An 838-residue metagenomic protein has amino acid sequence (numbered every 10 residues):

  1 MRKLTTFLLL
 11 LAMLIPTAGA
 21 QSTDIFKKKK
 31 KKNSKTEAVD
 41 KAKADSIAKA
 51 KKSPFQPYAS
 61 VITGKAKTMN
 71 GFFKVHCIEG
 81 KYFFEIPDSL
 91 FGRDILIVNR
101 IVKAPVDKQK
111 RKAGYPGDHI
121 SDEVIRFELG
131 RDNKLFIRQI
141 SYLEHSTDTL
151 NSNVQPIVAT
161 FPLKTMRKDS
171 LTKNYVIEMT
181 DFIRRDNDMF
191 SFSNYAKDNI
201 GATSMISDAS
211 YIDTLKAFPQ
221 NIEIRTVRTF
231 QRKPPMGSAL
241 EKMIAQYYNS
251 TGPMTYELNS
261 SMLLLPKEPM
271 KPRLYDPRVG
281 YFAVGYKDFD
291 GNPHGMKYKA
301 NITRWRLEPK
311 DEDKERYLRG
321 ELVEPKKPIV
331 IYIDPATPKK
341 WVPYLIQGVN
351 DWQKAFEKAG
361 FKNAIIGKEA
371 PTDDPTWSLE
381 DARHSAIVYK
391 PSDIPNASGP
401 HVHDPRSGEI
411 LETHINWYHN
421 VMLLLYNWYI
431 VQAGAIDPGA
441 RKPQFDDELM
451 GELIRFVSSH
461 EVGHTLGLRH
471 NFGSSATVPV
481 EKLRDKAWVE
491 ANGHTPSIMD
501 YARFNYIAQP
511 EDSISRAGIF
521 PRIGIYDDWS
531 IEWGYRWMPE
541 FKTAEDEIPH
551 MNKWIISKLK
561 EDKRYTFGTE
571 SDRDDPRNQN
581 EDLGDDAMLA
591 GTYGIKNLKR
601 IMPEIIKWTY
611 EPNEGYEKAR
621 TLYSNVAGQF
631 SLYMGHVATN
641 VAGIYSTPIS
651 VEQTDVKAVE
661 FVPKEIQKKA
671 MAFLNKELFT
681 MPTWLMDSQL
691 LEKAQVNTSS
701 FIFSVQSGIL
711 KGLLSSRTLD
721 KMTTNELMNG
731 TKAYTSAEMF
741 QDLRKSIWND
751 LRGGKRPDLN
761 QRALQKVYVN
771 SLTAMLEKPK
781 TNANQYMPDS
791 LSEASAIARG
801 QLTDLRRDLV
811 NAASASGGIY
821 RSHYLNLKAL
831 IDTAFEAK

Functional and structural regions predicted by a protein language model:
M1-L8: Bacterial N-terminal signal peptides that target proteins for export
L8-P16: Bacterial N-terminal signal peptides
A18-S22: Boundary at the C-terminal end of the N-terminal hydrophobic targeting segment
D24-T337, A355, A370-L424, Y429-D446 (+5 more regions): Auxiliary tRNA-acceptor-end handling modules of aminoacyl-tRNA synthetases
F91, K340-A364: Zn2+-dependent metallopeptidase catalytic core
N350-F361, G463-H464, L468, F504 (+1 more regions): Sec-exported extracytoplasmic/periplasmic mature domains
E369-K390, E452-Q509: The catalytic-center signature of Zn2+-dependent metalloproteases
S475-K838: Conserved catalytic/binding loops enriched for acidic/polar residues
